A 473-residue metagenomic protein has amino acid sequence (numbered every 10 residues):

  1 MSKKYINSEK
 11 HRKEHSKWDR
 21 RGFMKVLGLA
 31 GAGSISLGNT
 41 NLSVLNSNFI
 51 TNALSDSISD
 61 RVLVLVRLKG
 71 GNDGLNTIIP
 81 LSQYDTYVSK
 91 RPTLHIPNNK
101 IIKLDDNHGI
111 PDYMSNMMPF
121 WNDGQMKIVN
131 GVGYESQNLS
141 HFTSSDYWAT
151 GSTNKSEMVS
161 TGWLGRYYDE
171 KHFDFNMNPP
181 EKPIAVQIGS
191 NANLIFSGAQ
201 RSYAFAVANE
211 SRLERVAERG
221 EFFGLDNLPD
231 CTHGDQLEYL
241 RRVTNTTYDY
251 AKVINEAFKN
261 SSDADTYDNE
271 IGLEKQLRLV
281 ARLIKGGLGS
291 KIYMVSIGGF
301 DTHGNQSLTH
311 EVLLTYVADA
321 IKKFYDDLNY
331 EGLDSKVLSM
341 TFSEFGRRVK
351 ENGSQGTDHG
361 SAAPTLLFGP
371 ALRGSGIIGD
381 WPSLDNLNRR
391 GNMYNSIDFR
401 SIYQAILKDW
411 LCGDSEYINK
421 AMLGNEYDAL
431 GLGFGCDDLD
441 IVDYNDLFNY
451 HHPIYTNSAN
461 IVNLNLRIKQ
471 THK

Functional and structural regions predicted by a protein language model:
S2-E331, K350, P364-L372, G376-H451 (+1 more regions): Feature for exported/extracytoplasmic and membrane-associated proteins, marking the mature portion
D334: Conserved H-loop
L338-G346: Acidic/histidine-rich, metal-coordinating catalytic segments
S361: Glycine-rich and small/hydrophobic secondary-structure elements
H451-K473: Viral virion structural and adsorption modules
